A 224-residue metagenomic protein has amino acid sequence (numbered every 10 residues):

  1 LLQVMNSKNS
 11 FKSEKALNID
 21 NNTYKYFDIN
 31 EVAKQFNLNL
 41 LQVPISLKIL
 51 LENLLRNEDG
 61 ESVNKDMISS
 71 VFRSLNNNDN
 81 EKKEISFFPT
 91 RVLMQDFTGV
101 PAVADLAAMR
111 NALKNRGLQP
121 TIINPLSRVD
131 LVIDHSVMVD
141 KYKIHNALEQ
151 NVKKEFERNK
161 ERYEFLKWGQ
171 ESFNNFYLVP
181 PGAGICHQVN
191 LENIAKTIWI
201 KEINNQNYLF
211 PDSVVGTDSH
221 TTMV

Functional and structural regions predicted by a protein language model:
V4-V224: Fe-S-dependent hydro-lyases/dehydratases of central metabolism
